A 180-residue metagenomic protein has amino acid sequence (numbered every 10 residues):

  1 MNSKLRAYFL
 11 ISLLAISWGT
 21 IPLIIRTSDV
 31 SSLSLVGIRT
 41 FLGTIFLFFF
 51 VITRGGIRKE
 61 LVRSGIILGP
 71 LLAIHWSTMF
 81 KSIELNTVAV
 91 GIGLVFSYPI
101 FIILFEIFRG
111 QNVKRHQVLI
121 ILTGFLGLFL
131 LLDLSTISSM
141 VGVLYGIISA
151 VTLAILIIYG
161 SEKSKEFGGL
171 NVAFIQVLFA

Functional and structural regions predicted by a protein language model:
M1-L13, G43-I67, G110-V118, S135-V141 (+2 more regions): Membrane-interface interhelical linkers
M1-S34, I67-P70, I74-T78, I137-E162 (+1 more regions): Glycine-/small-residue-enriched transmembrane alpha-helix faces in small-molecule transporters and effluxers
G19-T20, G43-I45, I100, F125 (+1 more regions): Small-residue-rich packing faces within the transmembrane alpha-helices of Major Facilitator Superfamily
S28, L35, S82, F108-V113 (+2 more regions): Hydrophobic/aromatic residues within transmembrane alpha-helices of multi-pass small-molecule transporters
S34, T40-I45, F80-Q111, S149: Specific alpha-helical transmembrane segments that line the substrate/conduction pathway and gating interfaces
L47, P70-L72, V113-D133, A150: Hydrophobic transmembrane alpha-helices of multi-pass small-molecule transport proteins
F48, R54-V95, I102, L128-L130: Specific transmembrane alpha-helical segments of multi-pass solute transporters/efflux pumps, especially DMT/EamA
G91-S97, Y159-A180: Helix-helix packing/entry segments at the starts of transmembrane helices
